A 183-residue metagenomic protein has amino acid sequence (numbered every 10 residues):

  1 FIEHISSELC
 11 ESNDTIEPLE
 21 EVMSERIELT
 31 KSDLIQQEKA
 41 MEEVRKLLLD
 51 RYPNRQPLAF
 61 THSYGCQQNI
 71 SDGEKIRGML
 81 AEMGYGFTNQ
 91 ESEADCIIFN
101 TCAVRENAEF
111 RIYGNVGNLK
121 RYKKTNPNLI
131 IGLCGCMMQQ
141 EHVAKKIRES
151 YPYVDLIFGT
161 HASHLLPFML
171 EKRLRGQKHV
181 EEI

Functional and structural regions predicted by a protein language model:
F1-I183: Proteins enriched for Cys/Gly/acidic motifs involved in redox and nucleic-acid/cofactor modification
